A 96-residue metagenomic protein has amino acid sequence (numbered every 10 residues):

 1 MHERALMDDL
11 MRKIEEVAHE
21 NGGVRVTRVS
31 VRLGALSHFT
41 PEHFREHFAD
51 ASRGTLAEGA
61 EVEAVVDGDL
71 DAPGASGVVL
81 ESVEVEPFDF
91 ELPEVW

Functional and structural regions predicted by a protein language model:
M1-W96: N-terminal, polar/charged subdomain of small-to-medium soluble alpha/beta proteins
